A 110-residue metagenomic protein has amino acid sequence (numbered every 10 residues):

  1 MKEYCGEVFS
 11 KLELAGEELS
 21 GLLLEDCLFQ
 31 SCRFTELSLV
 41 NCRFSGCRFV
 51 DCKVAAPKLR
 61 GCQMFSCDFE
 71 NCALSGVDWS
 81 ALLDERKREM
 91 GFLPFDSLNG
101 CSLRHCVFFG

Functional and structural regions predicted by a protein language model:
M1-G110: Tandem repeat scaffolds
